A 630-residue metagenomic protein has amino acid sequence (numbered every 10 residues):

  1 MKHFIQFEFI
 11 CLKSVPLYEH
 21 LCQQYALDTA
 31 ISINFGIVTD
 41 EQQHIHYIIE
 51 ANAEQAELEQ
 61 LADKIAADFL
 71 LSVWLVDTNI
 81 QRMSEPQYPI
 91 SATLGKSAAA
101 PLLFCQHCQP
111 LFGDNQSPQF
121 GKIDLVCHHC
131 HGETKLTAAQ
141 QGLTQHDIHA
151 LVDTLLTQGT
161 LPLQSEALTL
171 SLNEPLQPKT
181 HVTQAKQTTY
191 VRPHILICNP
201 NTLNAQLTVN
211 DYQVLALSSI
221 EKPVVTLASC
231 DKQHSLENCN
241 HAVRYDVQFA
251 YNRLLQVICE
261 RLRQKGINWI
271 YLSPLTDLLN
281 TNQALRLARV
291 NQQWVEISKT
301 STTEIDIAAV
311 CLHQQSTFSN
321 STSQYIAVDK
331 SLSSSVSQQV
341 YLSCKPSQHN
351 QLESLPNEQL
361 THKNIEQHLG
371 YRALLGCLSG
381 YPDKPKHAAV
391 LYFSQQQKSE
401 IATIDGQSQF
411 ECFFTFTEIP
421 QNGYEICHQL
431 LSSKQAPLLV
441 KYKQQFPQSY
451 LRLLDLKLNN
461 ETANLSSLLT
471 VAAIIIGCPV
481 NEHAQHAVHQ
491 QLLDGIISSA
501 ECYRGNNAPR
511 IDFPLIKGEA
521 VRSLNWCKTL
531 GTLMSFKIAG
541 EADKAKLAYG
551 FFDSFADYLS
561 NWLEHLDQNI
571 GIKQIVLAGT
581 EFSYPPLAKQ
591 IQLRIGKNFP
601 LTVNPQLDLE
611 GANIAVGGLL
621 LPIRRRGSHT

Functional and structural regions predicted by a protein language model:
M1-T630: Acidic, glycine-enriched active-site microenvironments
